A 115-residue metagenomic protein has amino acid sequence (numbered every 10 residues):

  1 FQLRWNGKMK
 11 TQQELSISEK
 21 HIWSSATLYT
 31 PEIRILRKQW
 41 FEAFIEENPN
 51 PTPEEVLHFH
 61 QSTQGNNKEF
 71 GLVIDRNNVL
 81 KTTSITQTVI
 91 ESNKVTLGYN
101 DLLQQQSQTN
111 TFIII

Functional and structural regions predicted by a protein language model:
F1-I115: N-terminal nucleophile
